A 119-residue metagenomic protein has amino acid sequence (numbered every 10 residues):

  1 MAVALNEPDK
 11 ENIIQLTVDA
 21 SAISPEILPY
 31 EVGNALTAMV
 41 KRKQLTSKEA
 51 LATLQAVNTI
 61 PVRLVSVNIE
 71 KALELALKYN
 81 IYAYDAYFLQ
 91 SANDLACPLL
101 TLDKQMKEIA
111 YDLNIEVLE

Functional and structural regions predicted by a protein language model:
M1-I27, M39-L51: Short, well-structured N-terminal submotif of metal-dependent ribonuclease cores
P8, I27-L28, V67-N68, Y87 (+1 more regions): Short beta->alpha linker loops
I14, G33-T37, L54, L73: Amphipathic alpha-helical segments within well-ordered protein domains
P25, L89-E119: Acidic, PIN/NYN-like endoribonuclease modules and their adjacent C-terminal/linker elements
E26, E49-K78: Acidic catalytic patch
N34-K41, N93: Short glycine/serine- and small hydrophobic-enriched flexible loop segments
